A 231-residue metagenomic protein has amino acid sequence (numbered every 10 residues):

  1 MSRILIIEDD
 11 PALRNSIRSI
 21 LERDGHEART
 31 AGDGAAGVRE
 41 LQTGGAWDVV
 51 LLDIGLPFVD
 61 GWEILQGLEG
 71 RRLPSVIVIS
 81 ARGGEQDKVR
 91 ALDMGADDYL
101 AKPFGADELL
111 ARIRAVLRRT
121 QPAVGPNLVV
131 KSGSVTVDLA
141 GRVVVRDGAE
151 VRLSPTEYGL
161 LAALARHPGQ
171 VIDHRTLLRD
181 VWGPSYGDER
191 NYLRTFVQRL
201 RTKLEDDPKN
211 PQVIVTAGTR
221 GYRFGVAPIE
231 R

Functional and structural regions predicted by a protein language model:
M1-P122: N-terminal/domain-start alpha-helical segments
R3, A115-V171, R175: Short, Lys/Arg-enriched segments at the junction into DNA-binding effector domains of transcriptional regulators
I54, L164-P168, V181: Short helix-to-turn junction characteristic of helix-turn-helix DNA-binding domains, especially the helix
W62, V89, P155-Y158, R175 (+1 more regions): Short alpha-helical elements of helix-turn-helix
D107, Q170-V181: Short coil-to-helix segment of the ABC ATPase nucleotide-binding domain corresponding to the Q-loop/switch region
N127, R152, T195-V197, R201-R231: DNA-binding patch around the recognition helix
S185-D188: Conserved micro-motifs of the catalytic ATP-binding
